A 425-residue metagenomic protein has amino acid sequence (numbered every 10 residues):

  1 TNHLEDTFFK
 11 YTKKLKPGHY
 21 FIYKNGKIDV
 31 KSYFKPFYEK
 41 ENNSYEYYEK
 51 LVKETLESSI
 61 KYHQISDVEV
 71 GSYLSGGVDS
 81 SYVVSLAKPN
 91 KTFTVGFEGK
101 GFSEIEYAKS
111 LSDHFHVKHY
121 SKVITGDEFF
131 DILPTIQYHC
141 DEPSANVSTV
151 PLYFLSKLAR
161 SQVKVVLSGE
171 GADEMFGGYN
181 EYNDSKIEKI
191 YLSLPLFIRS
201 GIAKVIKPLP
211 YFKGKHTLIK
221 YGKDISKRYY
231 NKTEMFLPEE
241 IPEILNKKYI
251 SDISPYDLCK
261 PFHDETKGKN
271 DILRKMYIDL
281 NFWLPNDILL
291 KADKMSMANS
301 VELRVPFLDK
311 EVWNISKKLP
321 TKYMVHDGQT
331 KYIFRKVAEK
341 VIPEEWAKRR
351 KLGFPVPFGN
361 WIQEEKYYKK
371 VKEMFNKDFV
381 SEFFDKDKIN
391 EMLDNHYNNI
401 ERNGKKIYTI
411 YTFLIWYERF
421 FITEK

Functional and structural regions predicted by a protein language model:
T1-N43: N-terminal segments that mediate ammonia production and transfer in glutamine-dependent amidotransferase systems
F9-K13, S144-A145, I272-L273: Short Gly/Pro-enriched turn/cap motifs at secondary-structure boundaries
L15, L280-K294, S316, T412-F421: Short Ser/Thr-interspersed hydrophobic loop/turn segments at strand-loop and sheet-helix junctions that line or gate
F37-I253, K294-V341, G359, E401 (+2 more regions): ATP-dependent adenylate-handling active sites, centered on carboxylate activation for C-N bond formation
Y256-D264: A short, charged helix-loop
T266-L273, S296-N299, Y323, N390-N403: Short, solvent-exposed helix-loop connector elements
I342-H396: PAPS-dependent sulfotransferase catalytic core
K377-K425: Acidic, carboxylate-rich catalytic segments that either coordinate divalent cations
